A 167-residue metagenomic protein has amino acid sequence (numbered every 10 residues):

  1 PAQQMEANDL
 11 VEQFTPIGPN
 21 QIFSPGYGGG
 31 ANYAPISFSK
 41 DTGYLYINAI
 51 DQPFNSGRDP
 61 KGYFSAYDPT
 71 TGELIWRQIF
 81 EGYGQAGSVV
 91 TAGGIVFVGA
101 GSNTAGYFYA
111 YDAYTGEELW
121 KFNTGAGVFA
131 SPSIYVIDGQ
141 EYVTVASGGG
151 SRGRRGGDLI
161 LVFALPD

Functional and structural regions predicted by a protein language model:
P1-D167: Beta-sheet-rich non-transmembrane sensory/scaffold domains
